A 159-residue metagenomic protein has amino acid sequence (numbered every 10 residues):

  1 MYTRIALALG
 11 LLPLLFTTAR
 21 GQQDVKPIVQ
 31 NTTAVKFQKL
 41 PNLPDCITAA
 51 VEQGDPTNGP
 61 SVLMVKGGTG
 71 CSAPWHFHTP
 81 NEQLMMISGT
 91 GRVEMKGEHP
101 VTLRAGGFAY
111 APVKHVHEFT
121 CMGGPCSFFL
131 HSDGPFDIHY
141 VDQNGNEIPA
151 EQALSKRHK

Functional and structural regions predicted by a protein language model:
A6-L15: Bacterial N-terminal signal peptides
R20-S61, N144-K159: A short, N-terminal "cap"/entry segment at the start of jelly-roll beta-barrel domains of the cupin/DSBH fold
I47-E52, L63-C71, S88: N-terminal post-signal-peptidase region of extra-cytosolic proteins
D55-T57, G97-K114: Short acidic-glycine-tyrosine-enriched beta hairpin
N58-H78, P112-K114: Conserved short histidine dyad/triad with adjacent acidic residue
G68-C71, H78-G97: Glycine- and acidic-residue-biased ligand/ion/polar-headgroup-sensing regions
A73-W75, R92-E94, A111, V116-M122: Short beta-strand His + acidic residue motifs that chelate non-heme Fe in jelly-roll/DSBH and cupin folds
R104, V113-I138: Ligand-binding loop in jelly-roll beta-barrel domains
